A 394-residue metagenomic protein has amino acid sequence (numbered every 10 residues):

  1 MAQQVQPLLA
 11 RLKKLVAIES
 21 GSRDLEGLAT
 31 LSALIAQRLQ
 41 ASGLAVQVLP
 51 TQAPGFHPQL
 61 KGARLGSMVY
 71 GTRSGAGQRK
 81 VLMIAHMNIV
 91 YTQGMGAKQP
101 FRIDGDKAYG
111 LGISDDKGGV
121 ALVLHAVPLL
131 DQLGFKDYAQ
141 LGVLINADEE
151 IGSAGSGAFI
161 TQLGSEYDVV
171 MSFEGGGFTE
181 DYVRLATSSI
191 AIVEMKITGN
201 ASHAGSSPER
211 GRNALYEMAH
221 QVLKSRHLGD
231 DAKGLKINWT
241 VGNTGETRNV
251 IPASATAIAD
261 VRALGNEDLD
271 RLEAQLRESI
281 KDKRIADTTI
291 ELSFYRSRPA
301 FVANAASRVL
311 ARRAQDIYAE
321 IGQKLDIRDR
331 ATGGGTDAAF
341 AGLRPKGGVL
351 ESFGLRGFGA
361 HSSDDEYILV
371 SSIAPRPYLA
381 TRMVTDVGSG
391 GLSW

Functional and structural regions predicted by a protein language model:
A2-L111, Q132: Acidic/His- and Gly-rich active-site-bordering loop/insert found across diverse amide/peptide-bond hydrolases
Q3, S20, R38, Y91 (+2 more regions): Metal-dependent amide/peptide-bond hydrolase catalytic core, centered on the "pita-bread" metallohydrolase fold
L82, A108, D168-S172, E194 (+1 more regions): Short glycine-aspartate micro-motif
I84-A85, L144-N146, M171-E174, T198 (+1 more regions): Short beta-strand segments
Y91, A97-F101, K107-L141, L343 (+2 more regions): A structural preference for long, well-packed, hydrophobic secondary-structure segments
Q99-I113, T198-A201, G322, S362: Glycine/charged-rich beta-loop-alpha catalytic/anionic-binding loops adjacent to active sites
A108-A121, E150, R212-L215, Y367-A374: Short, conserved micro-motifs enriched in small and acidic residues
S114-A186, D230, L392-W394: Acidic/histidine-rich catalytic neighborhood of metal-dependent amide-processing enzymes
